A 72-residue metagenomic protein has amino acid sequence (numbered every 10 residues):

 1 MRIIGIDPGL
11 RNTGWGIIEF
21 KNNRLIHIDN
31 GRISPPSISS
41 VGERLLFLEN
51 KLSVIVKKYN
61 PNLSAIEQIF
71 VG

Functional and structural regions predicted by a protein language model:
M1-G72: Phosphate- and other anionic-substrate recognition elements at nucleic-acid/protein interfaces
